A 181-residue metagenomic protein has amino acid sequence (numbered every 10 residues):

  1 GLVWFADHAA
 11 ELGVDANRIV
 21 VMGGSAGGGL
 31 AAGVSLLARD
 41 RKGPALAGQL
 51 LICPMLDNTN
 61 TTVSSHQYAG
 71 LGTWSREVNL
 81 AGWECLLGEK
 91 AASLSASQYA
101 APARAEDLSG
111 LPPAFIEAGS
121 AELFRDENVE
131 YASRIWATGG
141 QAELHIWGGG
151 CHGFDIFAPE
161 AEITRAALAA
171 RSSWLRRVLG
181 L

Functional and structural regions predicted by a protein language model:
G1-L181: Alpha/beta-hydrolase superfamily serine-hydrolase fold, recognizing
